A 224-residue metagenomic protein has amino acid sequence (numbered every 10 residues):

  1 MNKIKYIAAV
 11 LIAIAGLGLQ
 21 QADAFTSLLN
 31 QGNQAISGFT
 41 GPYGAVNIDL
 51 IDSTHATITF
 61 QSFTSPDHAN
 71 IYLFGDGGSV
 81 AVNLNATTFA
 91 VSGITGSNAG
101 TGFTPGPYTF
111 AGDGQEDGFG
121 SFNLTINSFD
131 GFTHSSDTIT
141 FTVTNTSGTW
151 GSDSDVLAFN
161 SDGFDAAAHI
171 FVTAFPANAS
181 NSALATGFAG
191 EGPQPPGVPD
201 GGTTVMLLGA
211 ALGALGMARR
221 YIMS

Functional and structural regions predicted by a protein language model:
M1, F89, A218-S224: Intrinsic structural disorder
M1-A24, S224: Sec-dependent, cleavable N-terminal signal peptides
A13-G18, G44, A56, G187-G190 (+2 more regions): Small side chains
A15-Q20, F175, L208, A218-Y221: Hydrophobic alpha-helical elements and their junctions with loops/disorder across both membrane and soluble proteins
D23-G197: Mature extracellular "passenger" or substrate-interacting domains of secreted, surface-exposed proteins
P199-R219: A short, hydrophobic C-terminal helix/tail in secreted or cell-surface proteins
